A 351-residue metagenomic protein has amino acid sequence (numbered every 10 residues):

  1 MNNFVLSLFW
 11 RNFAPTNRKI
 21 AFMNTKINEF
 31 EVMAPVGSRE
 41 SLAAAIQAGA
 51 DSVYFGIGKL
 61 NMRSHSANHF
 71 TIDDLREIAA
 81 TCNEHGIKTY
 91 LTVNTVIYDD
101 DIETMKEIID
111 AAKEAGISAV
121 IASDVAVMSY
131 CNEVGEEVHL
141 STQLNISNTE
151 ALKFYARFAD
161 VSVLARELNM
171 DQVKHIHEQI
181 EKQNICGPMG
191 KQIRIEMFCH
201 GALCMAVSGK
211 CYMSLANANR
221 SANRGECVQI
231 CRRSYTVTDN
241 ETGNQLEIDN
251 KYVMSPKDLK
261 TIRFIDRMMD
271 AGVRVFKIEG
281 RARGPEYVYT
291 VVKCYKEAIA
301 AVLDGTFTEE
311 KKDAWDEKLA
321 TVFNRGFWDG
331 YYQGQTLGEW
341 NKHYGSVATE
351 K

Functional and structural regions predicted by a protein language model:
M23-A48, S52-S64, I78-A79, N83-T95 (+7 more regions): Surface-exposed amphipathic alpha-helical tracts and adjacent flexible/coil segments at the periphery of soluble enzymes
A67-R76: Aromatic- and glycine-enriched glycan-recognition loops and surfaces that form the carbohydrate-binding subsites
M128-E133: Short active-site loop/helix that positions an aromatic residue
Q143: Auxiliary alpha/beta "docking" domains used to position bulky ligands
S147-L152: Short, glycine/polar-rich helix-capping loops at beta-to-alpha or helix-loop-helix junctions that flank or form
